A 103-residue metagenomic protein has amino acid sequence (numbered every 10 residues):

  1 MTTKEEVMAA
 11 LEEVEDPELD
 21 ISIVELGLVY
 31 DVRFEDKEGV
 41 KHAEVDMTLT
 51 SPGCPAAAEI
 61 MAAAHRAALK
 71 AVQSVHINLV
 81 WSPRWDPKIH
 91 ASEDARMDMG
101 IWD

Functional and structural regions predicted by a protein language model:
M1-D103: Domain-level signature for proteins that mediate thiol-based redox and metal-cofactor handling
